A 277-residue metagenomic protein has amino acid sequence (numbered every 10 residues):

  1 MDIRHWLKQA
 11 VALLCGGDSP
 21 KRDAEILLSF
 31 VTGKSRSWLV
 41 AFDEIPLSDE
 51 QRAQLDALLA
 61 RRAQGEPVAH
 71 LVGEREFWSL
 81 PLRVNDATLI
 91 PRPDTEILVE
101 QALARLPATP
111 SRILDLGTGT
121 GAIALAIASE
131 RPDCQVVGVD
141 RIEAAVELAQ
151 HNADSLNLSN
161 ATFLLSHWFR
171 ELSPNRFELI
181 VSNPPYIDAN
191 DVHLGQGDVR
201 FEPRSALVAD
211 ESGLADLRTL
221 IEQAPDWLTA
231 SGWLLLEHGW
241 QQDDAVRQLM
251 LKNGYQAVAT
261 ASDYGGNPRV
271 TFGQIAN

Functional and structural regions predicted by a protein language model:
M1-V40, E44: Non-catalytic accessory regions of SAM-dependent methyltransferases
I26-R105: Conserved AdoMet
L27, G65, T95, I123 (+6 more regions): Residue-level signal for inorganic ion chemistry
A69, I187, Q241: Active-site beta-alpha loop architecture of Rossmann-like, nucleotide-cofactor-dependent enzymes
D94-H193: Conserved SAM/SAH cofactor-binding pocket of Class I
A102, I127, D198, L220-A224: Class I S-adenosylmethionine-dependent transferase superfamily signal
Y186-D216: Mobile active-site "lid"/loop adjacent to the S-adenosyl-L-methionine
E211-Q274: Conserved Class I SAM-dependent methyltransferase catalytic core
